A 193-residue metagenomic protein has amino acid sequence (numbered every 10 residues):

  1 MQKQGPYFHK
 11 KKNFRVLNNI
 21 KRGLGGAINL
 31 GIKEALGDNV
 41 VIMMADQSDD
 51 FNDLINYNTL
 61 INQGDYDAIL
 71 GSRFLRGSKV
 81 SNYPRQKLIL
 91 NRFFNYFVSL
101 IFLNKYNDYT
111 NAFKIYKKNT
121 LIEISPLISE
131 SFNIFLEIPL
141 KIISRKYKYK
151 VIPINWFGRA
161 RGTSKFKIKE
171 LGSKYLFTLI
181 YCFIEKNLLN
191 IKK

Functional and structural regions predicted by a protein language model:
M1-L17: Acidic donor-binding segment of Leloir-type glycosyltransferases
Q4-G5, Y57, I138: Aromatic/hydrophobic pocket-lining residues that form π-stacking "cages" and hydrophobic walls in ligand
H9-K12, Q63, S144: Short, well-ordered coil/turn elements that cap or connect secondary structure elements
N19-R22, G26-E34, N39-I42, F51-F132 (+2 more regions): Acceptor/aglycone-binding surface of glycosyltransferases and processive sugar-polymer synthases
Q47-D49: Acidic metal-phosphate-binding loop of nucleotide-sugar-dependent transferases
Q63, F177-K193: Terminal low-complexity segments of carbohydrate-biosynthetic enzymes
N104-K105, L127-E130, P139-F157: Catalytic donor-sugar/metal-binding loop of nucleotide-sugar-dependent glycosyltransferases
